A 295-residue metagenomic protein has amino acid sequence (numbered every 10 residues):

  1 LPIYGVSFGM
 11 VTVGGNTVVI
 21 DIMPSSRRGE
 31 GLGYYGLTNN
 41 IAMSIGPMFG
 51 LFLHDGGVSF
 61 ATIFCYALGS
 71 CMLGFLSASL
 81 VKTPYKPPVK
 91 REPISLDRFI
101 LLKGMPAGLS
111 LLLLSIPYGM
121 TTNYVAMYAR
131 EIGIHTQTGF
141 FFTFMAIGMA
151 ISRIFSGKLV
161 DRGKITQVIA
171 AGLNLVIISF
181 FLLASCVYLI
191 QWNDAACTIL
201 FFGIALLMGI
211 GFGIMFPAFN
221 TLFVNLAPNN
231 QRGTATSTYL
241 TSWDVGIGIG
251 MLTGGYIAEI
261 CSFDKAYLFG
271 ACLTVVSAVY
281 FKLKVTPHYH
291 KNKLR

Functional and structural regions predicted by a protein language model:
P2-L37: Cytoplasmic helix-loop-helix junction between adjacent transmembrane helices in 12-TM secondary transporters
V11-M23, I214-A227: Intracellular juxtamembrane helix-capping segments at the cytosolic ends of symmetry-related transmembrane helices
Y34-S79: Helix-loop-helix hairpin linking two adjacent transmembrane segments in secondary transporters
L68-P87, Y280-K284: C-terminal membrane-cytosol helix-exit motif in multi-pass small-molecule transporters
T83-S110: Juxtamembrane intracellular "pre-TM" segments in multi-pass secondary transporters
P106-F141: Extracytoplasmic gate region of multi-pass secondary transporters
R153-K164: Helix-to-loop junctions at the C-terminal end of transmembrane segments in multipass secondary transporters
T166-F219: C-terminal transmembrane helical hairpin of 12-TM major facilitator-type secondary transporters
